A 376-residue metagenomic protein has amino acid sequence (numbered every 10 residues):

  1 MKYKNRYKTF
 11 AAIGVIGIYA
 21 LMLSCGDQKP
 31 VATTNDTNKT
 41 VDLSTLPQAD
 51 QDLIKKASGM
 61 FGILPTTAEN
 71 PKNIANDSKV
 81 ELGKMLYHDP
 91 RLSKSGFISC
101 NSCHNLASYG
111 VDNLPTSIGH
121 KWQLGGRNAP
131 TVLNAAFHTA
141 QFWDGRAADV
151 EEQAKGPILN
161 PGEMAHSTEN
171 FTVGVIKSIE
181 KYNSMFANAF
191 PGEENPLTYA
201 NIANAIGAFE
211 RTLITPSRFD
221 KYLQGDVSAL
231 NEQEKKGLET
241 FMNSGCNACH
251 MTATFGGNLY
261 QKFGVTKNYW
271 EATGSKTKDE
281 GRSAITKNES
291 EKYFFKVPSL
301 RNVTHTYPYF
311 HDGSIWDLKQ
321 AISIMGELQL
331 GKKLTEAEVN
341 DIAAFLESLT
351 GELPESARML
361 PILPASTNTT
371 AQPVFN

Functional and structural regions predicted by a protein language model:
K2-G14: Bacterial N-terminal signal peptides that target proteins for export
L21-S24: C-terminal motif of bacterial Sec signal peptides marking the signal peptidase cleavage site
G26-K29: Bacterial signal peptide processing site
V31-G156, K221-W316, Q320-S323, L330-K332 (+1 more regions): Short glycine/threonine-rich turn/loop motifs
G96-S99, N128, R146, T168 (+3 more regions): Generic hydrophobic, aliphatic-rich segments that mediate packing or membrane embedding
P161-H166, V175: A gly/proline- and charged-residue-enriched helix-loop-helix capping module
M164, T212-Y222, A229-L230: Short His/Asp/Glu-rich catalytic/ion-coordination signatures at enzyme active sites or charged loops
E169-S217, T304, S314-N376: C-terminal capping alpha-helices of c-type cytochrome domains
